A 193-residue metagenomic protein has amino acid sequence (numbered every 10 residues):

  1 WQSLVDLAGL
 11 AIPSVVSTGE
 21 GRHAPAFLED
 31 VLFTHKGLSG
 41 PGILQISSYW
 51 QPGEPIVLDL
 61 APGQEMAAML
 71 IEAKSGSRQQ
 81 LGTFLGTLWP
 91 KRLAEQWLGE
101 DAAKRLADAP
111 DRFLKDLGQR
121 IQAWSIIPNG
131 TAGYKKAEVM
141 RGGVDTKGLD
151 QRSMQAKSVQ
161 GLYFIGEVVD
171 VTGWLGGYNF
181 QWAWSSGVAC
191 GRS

Functional and structural regions predicted by a protein language model:
W1-R112: An anion/pyrophosphate-binding glycine-rich loop and adjacent beta-alpha core in soluble alpha-beta enzymes
S39-G42, V144-D145, V168, L175-N179: Gly/Ser/Thr-rich beta-alpha loop segments that engage phosphate groups in nucleotides
I46-Y49, Q151-R152, S186: N-terminal low-complexity, intrinsically disordered patches enriched in charged
L60-A61, F84-T87, G148, A156-K157 (+1 more regions): Short, surface-exposed, polar/charged, turn-prone segments marking secondary-structure boundaries
E65, P128, G187-A189: Short, intrinsically disordered/low-complexity patches at protein termini and at juxtamembrane boundaries
E95-T172: A glycine-rich dinucleotide-binding beta-alpha-beta segment and adjacent secondary-structure elements that constitute
V171-S193: A conserved FAD-binding loop/helix module that cradles the flavin
